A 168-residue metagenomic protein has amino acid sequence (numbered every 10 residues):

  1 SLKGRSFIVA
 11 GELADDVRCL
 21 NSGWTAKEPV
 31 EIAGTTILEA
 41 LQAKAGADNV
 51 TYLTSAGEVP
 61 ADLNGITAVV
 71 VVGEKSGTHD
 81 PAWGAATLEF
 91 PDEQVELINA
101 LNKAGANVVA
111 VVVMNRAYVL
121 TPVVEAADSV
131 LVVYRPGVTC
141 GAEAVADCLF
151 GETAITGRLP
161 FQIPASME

Functional and structural regions predicted by a protein language model:
S1-E168: C-terminal non-catalytic regions of proteins with extracellular/luminal or membrane-system context
